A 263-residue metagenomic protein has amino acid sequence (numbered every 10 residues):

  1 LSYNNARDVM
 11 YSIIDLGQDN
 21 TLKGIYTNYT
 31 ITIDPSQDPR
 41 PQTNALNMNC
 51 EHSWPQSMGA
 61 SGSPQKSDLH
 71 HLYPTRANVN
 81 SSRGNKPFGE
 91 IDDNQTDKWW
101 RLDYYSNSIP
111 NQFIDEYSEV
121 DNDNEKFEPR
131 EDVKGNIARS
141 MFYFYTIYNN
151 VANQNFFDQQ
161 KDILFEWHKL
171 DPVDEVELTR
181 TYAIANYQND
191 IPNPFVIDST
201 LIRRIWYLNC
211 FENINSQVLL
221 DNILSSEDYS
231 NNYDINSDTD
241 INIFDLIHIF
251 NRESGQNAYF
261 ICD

Functional and structural regions predicted by a protein language model:
L1-Q42, D162-E166: Aromatic-lined ligand-binding clefts that engage carbohydrates, nucleic acids, or primary amines
S2-A6, A152-Q159, C262: Surface-exposed patches in mature extracellular/periplasmic domains of secreted proteins
I25, F195, Y233-I235, D263: Short clusters of hydrophobic/aromatic residues that line enzyme substrate/ligand-binding pockets
I33-S36, R203-I205, D228: Short, solvent-exposed loop/turn elements at domain surfaces
R40-C210: Domain-level detector of nuclease and nuclease-like folds in predominantly extracellular/periplasmic contexts
N44-A45, N231, I235-D238: A generic hydrophobic-helix recognition signal that picks specific residues within alpha-helical hydrophobic
F211-Y229, D238-D263: Alpha-helical segments with a strong preference for the paired helices of cellulosomal dockerin domains
